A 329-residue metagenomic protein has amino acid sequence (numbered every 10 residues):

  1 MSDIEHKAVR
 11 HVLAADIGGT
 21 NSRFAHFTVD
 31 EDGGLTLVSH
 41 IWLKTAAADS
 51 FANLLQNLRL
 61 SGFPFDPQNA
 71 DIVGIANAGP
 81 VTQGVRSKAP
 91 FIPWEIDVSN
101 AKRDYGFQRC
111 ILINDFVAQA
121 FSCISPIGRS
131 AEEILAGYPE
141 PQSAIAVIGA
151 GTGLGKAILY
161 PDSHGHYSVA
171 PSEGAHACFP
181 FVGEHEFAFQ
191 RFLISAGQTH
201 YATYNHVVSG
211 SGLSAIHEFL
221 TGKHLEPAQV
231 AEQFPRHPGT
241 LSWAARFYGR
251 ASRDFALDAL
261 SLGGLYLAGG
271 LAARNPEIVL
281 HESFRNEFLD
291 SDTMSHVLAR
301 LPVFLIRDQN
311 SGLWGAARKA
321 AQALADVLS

Functional and structural regions predicted by a protein language model:
M1-F63, F187-S329: ATP-binding/phosphotransfer module of carbohydrate and carboxylate kinases, centering on a glycine-rich
M1-K7, R109-I145: Conserved phosphate-binding catalytic cores of ATP/NTP-utilizing and phosphoryl-transfer enzymes
V12-D16, I72-G74, I111, I145-G149 (+1 more regions): Short glycine-aspartate micro-motif
V29-G34, P90-E95, P126-I134, P161-A170 (+1 more regions): A glycine- and small-aliphatic-rich helix-loop capping segment at beta-alpha/alpha-beta transitions that lines
L43-T45, A89-I92, I111-A118, G137-E140 (+2 more regions): Active-site nucleophile and cofactor-binding loops and adjacent substrate-binding regions of central metabolic enzymes
G62-L112, F121-R129, V147, R274-E277: Short beta-strand-loop/turn "lid" adjacent to the catalytic site in phosphate-handling enzymes
I72-I96, E184-H185, Y201-T221: Gly/Ser/Thr-rich active-site cleft segment
A136, P141-T203, F284-L289, T293-L298: Glycine-rich phosphate-binding loop of actin/hexokinase-like ATP-binding domains
